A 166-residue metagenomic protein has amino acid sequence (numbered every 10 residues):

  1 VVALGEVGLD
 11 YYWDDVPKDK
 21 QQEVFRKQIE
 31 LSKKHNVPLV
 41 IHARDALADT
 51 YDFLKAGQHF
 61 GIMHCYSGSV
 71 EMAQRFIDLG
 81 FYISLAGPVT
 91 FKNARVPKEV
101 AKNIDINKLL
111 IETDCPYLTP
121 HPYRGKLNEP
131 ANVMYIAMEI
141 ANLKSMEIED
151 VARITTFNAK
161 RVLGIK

Functional and structural regions predicted by a protein language model:
V1-P38, L79-Y82, G87-K92: Active-site gating/metal-coordination segments in enzymes
L4, G8, V40, I62 (+1 more regions): Generic enzyme active-site microenvironment
E6, S32, F76, A101 (+3 more regions): Conserved, mostly hydrophobic/aromatic
V7-Y12, R44-A46, Y66-G68, A86-P88 (+1 more regions): Active-site beta-loop-alpha junctions enriched in small/polar residues
L31, N132-K166: Mid-to-C-terminal alpha-helical segments outside catalytic/metal-binding sites
K34, K55-G61, M72-S84, N103-K108: Glycine-enriched alpha-helix->loop->beta-strand junction motifs that scaffold or abut catalytic
P38-K55: Glycine- and Gly-Pro-enriched alpha-helical subdomains that act as flexible, kink-prone "lid/hinge" or packing modules
N107-E129: Short acidic/histidine-rich active-site segments
